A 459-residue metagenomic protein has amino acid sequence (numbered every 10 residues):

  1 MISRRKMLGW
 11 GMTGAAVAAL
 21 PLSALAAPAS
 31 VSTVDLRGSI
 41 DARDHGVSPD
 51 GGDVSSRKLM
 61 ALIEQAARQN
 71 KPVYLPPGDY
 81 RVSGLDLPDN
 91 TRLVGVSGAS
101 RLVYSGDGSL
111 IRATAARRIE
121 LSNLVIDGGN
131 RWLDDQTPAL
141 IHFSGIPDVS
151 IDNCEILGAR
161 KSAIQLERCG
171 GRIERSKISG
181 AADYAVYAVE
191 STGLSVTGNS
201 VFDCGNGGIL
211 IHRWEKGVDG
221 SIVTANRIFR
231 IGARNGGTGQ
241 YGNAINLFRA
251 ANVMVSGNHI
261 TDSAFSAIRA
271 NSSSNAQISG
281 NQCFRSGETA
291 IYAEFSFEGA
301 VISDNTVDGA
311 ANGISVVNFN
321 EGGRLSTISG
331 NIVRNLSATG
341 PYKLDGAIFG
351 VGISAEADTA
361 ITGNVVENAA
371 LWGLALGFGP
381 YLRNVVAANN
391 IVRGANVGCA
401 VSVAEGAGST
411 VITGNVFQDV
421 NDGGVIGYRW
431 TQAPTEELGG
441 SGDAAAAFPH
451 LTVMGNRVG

Functional and structural regions predicted by a protein language model:
M1-A15: N-terminal secretory signal peptides and thylakoid transit peptides that target proteins across membranes
M12, E64-R68, I156: Residue-level signal for alpha-helix termini/capping positions
L22-D44: C-terminal segment of N-terminal export signals and the immediately downstream linker at the start of the mature
A42-P76, R81: Acidic Gly/Asp/Thr-rich repetitive segments characteristic of extracellular carbohydrate-active and adhesion proteins
L59-R68, Y80-V94, R101-V149, K161-C169 (+5 more regions): Extracellular beta-strand-rich solenoid/capping regions of secreted or surface-exposed proteins that bind or remodel
V82-G84, S97-G98, V103-S109, G129-T137 (+12 more regions): Short glycine/acidic-rich loop motifs that flank beta-strands on beta-rich extracellular proteins
R112-S122, I141-D152, C169-R172, T192-S195 (+9 more regions): Surface-exposed loop/turn motifs in large extracellular/passenger domains
